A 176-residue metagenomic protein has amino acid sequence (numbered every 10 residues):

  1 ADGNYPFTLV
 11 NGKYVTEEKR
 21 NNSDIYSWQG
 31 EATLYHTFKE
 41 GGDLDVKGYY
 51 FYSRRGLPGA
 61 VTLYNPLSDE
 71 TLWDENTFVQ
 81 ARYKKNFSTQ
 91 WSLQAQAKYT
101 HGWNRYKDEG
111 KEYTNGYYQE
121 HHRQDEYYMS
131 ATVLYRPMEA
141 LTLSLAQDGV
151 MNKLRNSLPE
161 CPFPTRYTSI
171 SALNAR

Functional and structural regions predicted by a protein language model:
A1-T71: Periplasmic-side early beta-strands and strand-to-turn transitions of outer-membrane beta-barrels
T33-S53, L72-R176: Face-selective signature of the C-terminal outer-membrane beta-barrel domain
